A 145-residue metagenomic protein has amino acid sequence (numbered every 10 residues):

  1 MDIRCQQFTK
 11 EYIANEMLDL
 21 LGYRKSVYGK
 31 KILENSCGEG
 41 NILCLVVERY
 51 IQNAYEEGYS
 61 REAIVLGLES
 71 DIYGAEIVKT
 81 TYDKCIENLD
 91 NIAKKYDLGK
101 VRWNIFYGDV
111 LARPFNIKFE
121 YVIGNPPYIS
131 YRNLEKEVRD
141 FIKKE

Functional and structural regions predicted by a protein language model:
M1-E145: SAM-dependent methyltransferase catalytic region
